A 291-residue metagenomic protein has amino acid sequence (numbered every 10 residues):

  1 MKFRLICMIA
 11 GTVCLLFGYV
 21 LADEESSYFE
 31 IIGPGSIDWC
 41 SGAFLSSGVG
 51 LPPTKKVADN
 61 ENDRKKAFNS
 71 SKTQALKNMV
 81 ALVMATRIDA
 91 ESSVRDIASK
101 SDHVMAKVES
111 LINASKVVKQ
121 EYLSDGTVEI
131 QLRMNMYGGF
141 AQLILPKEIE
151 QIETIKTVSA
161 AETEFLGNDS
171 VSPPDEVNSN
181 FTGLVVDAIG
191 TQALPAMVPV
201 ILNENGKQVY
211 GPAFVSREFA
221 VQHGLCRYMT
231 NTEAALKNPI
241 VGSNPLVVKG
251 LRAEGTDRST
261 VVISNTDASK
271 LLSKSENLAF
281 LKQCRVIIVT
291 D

Functional and structural regions predicted by a protein language model:
M1-C7: Bacterial N-terminal signal peptides that target proteins for export
M8-L16: Bacterial N-terminal signal peptides
G18-D291: Domain-level marker for long, solvent-exposed, non-transmembrane regions
